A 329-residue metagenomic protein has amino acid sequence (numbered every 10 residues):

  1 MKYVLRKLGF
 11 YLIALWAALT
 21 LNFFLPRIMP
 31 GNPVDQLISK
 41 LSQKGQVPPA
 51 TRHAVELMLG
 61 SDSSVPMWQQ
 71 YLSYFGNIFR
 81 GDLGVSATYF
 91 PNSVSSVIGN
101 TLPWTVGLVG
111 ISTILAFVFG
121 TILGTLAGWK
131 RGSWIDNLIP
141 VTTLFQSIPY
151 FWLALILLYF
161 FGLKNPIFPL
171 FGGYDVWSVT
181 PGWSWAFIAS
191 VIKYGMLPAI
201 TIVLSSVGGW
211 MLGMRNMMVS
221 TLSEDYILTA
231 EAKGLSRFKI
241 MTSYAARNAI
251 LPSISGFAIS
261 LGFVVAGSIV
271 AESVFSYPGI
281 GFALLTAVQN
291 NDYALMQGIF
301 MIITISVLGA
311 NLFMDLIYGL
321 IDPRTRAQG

Functional and structural regions predicted by a protein language model:
K2, L102-N137, Y150, V179-G329: Alpha-helical transmembrane segments of integral membrane proteins, especially multi-pass inner/plasma-membrane
L5-Y11: N-terminal signal-anchor/signal peptide hydrophobic helix marking the start of the first transmembrane segment
R6, Q69-N77, G81, A186 (+2 more regions): Short hydrophobic helices that act as membrane-entry/anchoring signals
I13-L21, M67, Y71, G110-I114 (+3 more regions): Hydrophobic alpha-helical transmembrane segments of multi-pass integral membrane proteins
L15-Q69, N165-F187: Hydrophobic alpha-helical transmembrane segments of membrane transport/permease proteins and related membrane-embedded
A18, N22-P26, G31, L158-G162 (+4 more regions): Juxtamembrane/transmembrane-helix interface segments of polytopic membrane transporters
L21-I28, G76, V141-G172, T201-V207: Membrane-water interface segments at the C-terminal ends of transmembrane alpha-helices in multi-pass inner-membrane
S61-T121: An internal, D/E-rich "acidic patch" concept
